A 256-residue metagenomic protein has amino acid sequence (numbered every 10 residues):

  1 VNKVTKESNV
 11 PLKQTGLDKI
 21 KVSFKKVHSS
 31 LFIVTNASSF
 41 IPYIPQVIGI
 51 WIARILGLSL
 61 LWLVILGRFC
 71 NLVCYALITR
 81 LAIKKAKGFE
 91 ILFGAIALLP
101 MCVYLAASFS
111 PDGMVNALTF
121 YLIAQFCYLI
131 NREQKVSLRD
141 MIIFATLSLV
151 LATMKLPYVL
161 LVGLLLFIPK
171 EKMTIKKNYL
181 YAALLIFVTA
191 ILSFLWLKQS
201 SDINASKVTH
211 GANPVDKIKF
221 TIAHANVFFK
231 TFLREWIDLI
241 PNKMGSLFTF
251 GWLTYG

Functional and structural regions predicted by a protein language model:
V1-L66: Interfacial juxtamembrane loops and adjacent helix segments that form the catalytic/substrate-binding surfaces
L58-L61, T79-P100: Transmembrane-helix signature of polytopic, membrane-embedded enzymes that assemble or transfer cell-envelope glycans
L81, N116-R132, I142-S148: Specific aromatic-rich, kink-prone transmembrane helix
Y104, D140-L156, L161-F167: Membrane-interface alpha helices of multi-pass inner-membrane proteins
S108-V115: Short acidic/glycine- and proline-prone juxtamembrane loop motifs at membrane-interface regions of multi-pass membrane
Q125-K135, V159-V188: Perimembrane helix-loop-helix junctions
D140-S148, M173-K198: Hydrophobic alpha-helical membrane-interfacial segments at the cytosolic entry of transmembrane helices
K198-G256: Membrane-lumen/periplasm interface segments of multi-pass, membrane-embedded glycan/lipid transferases
